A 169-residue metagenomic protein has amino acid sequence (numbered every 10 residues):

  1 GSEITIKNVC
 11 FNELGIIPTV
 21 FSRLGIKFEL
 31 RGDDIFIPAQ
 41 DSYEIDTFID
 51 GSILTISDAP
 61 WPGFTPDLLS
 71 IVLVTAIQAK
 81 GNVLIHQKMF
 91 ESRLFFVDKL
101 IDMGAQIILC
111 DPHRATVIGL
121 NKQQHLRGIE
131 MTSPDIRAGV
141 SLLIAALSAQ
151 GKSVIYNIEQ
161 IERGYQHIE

Functional and structural regions predicted by a protein language model:
G1-E169: Short, structured segments at the rim of ligand-binding sites
